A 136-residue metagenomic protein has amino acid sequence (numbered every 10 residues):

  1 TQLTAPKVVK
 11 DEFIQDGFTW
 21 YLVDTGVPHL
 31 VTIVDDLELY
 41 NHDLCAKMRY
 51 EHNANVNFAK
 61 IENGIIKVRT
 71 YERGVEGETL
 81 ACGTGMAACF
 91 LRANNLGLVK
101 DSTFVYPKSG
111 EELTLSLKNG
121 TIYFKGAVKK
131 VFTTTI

Functional and structural regions predicted by a protein language model:
T1-A81, A88-I136: Active-site proximal loop and beta-alpha junction motif in alpha/beta enzyme cores
